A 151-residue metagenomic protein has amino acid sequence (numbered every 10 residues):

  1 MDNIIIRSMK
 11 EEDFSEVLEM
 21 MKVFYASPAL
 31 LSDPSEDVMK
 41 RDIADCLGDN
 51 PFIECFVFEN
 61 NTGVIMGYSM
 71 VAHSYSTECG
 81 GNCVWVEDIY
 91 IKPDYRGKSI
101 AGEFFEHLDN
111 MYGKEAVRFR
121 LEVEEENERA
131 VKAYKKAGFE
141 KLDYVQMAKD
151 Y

Functional and structural regions predicted by a protein language model:
I4, S8-F14, E19-G81, E87 (+1 more regions): Acetyl-CoA-dependent GNAT
F52-I53, L142-Q146: Short hydrophobic/aromatic beta-strand or adjacent loop that forms the aromatic wall/cage of a ligand/substrate-binding
S74-S76, D94, E126: Short coil/turn motifs at secondary-structure junctions
E87, K92, E124: Residue-level recognition of the GNAT/N-acetyltransferase active site
I91, G97-N110, K136: Conserved acetyl-CoA-binding loop-helix of GNAT-fold acetyltransferases
G102, E125-D143: Conserved active-site alpha-helix within GNAT-family acetyltransferase domains
Y112-E122: Conserved GNAT acetyl-CoA-binding A-motif
